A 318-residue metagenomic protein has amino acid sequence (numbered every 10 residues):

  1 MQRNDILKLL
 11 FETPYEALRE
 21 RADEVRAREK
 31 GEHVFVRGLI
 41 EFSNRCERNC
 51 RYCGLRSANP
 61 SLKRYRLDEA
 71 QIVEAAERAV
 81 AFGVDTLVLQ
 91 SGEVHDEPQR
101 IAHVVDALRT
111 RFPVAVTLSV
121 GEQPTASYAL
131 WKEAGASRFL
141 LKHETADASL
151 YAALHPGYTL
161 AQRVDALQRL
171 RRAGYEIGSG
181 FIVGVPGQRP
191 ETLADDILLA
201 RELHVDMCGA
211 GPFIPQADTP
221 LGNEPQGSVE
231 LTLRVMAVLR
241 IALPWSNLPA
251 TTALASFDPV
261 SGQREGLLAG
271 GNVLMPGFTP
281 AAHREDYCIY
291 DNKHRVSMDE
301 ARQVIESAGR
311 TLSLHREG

Functional and structural regions predicted by a protein language model:
M1-E16, V80, L203-G318: Auxiliary Fe-S-binding modules of radical SAM enzymes
A22, C50, L89, L141 (+4 more regions): Conserved, mostly hydrophobic/aromatic
K30-Q71: Canonical Radical SAM [4Fe-4S] cluster-binding loop centered on the CxxxCxxC motif and its immediate flanking residues
R37-I40, P60-K63, L87-Q99, S149-Y151 (+2 more regions): Glycine-rich, proline-tolerant flexible connector loops at the mouths of alpha/beta enzymes
I40-F42, E93-H95, V120-P124, T145-D147 (+4 more regions): Active-site-proximal loop/turn and secondary-structure-junction residues that shape catalytic pockets, frequently
S57-V73, A79-R100, A107-L167, E176-V183 (+1 more regions): Core AdoMet radical
D96-V120, Y158-G178, N223-N247, V296-R310: Alpha-helix-loop-beta-strand connector modules within alpha/beta enzyme cores
P124-W131, P186-A200, A255-L268: Catalytic cores of alpha/beta
